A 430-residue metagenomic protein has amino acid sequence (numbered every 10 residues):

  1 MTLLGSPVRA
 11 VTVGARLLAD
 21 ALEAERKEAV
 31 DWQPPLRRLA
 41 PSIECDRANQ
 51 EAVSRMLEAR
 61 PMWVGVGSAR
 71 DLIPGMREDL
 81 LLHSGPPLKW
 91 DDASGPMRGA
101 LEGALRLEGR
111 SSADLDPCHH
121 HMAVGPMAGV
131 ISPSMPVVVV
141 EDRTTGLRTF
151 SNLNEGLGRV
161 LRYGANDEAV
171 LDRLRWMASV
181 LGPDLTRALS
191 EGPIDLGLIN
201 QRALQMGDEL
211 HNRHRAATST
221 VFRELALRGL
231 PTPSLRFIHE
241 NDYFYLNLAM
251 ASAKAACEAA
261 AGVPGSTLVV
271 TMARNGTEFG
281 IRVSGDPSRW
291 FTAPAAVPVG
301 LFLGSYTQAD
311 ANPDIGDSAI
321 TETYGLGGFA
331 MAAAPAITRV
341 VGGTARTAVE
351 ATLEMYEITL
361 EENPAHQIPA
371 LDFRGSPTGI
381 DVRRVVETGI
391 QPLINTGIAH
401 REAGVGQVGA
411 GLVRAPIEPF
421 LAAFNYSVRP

Functional and structural regions predicted by a protein language model:
T2-P430: Anaerobic metallocofactor- and corrinoid-dependent redox/one-carbon enzyme cores, especially those from methanogenesis
